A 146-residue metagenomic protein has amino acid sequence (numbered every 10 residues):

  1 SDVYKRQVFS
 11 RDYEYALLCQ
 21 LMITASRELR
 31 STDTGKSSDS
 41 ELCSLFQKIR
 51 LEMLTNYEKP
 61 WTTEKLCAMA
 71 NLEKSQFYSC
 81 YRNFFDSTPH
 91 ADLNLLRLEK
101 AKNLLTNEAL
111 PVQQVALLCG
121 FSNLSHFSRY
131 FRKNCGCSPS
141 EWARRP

Functional and structural regions predicted by a protein language model:
V3-Y4: Short, small-residue-biased leader/transition segments that mark boundaries at the very start of proteins
V8-A16: Short, solvent-exposed positions on alpha-helices
C19-G35, S79: Linker/hinge segments immediately adjacent to helix-turn-helix/homeobox DNA-binding domains
S37-S44, S87-L93: Short, Lys/Arg-enriched anionic-surface-contact patches
L51, T55, P60-K65, R82-S125 (+1 more regions): Terminal helix-turn-helix DNA-binding modules in bacterial transcription factors
K65-K74, Y78: Helix-turn-helix
A70, C119-G120, F131: Core residues of bacterial helix-turn-helix
Q76-Y81, H126-F127, F131: Short hydrophobic/aromatic patch on the recognition helix
